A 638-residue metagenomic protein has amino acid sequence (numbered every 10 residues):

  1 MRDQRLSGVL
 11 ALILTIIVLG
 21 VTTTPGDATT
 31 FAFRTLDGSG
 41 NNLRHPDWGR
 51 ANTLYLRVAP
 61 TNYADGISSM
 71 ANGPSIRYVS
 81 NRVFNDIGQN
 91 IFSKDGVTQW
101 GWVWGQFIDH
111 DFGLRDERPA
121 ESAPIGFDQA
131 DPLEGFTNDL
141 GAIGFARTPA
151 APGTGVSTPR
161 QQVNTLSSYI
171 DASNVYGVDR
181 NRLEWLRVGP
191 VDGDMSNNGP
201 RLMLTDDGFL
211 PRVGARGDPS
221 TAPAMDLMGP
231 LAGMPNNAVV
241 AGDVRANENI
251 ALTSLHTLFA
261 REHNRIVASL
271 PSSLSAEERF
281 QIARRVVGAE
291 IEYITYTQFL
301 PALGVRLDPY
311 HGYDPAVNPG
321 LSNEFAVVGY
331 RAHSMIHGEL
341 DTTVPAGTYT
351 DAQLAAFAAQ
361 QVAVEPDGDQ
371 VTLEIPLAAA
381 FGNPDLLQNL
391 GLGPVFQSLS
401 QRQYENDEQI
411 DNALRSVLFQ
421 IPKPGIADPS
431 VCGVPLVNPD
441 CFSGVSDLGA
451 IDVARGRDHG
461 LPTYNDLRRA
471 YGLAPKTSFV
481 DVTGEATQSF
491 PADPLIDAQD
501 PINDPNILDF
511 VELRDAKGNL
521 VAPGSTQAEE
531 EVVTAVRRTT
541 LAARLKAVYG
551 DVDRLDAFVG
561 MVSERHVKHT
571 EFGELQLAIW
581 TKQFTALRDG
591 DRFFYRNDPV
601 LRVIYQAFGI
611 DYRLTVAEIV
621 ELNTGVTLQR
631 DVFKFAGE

Functional and structural regions predicted by a protein language model:
M1-A28: Sec-dependent, cleavable N-terminal signal peptides
I13-I16, G26-L252, T257, R261 (+2 more regions): Terminal regions of secretory-pathway proteins
